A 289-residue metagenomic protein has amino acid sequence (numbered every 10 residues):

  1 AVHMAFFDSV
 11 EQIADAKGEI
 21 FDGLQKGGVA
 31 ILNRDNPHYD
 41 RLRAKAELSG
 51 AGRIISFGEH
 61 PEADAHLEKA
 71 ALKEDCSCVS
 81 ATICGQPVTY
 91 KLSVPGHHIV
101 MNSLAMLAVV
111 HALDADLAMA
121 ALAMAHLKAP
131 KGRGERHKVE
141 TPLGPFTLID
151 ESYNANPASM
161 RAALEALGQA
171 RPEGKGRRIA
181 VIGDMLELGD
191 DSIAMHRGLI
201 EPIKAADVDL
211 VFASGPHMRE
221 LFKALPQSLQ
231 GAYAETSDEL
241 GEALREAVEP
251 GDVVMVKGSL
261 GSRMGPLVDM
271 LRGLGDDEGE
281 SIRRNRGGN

Functional and structural regions predicted by a protein language model:
A1-K45, S93, L186-E187, I193: Flexible active-site lid/hinge loop adjacent to a nucleotide/diphosphate and Mg2+-phosphate binding pocket
F6, V10, K26, G50-R53 (+4 more regions): ATP-dependent carboxylate-amine ligase
A16, R34, M101-L104, A155: A generic structural signal for residues located within well-ordered alpha-helices of large catalytic or ligand-binding
S56-E59: Short beta-strand elements of ligand-binding domains
A70, Q86-V88: Well-ordered beta-strand scaffold positions
L72-C78: A short, compositionally biased
C78-A81, Y90: Short beta-strand motif preference
